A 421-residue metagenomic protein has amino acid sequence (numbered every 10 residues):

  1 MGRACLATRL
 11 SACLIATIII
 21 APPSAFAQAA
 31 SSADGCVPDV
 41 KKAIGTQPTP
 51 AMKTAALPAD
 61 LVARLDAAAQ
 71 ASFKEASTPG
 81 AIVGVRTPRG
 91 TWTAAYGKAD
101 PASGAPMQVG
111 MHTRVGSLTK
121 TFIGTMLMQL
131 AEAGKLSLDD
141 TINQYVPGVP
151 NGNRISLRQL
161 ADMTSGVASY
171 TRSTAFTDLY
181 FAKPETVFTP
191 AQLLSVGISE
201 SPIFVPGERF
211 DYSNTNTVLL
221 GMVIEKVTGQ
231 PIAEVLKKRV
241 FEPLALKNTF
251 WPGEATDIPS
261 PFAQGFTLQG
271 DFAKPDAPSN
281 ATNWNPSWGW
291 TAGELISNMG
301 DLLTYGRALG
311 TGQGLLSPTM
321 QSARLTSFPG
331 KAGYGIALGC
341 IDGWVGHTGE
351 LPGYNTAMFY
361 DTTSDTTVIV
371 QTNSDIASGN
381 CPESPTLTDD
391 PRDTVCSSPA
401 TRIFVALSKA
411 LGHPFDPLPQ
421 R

Functional and structural regions predicted by a protein language model:
M1-A29: Secretory targeting and sorting signals
A29-A94, S279-R421: Catalytic loop of the DD-peptidase/beta-lactamase superfamily, centered on the K-T-G motif and neighboring
L61, L65, V115, T119 (+4 more regions): Hydrophobic (often cysteine-bearing) scaffold residues that line and stabilize catalytic clefts of nucleotide/cofactor
A76-P79, A102-L160, F204-T215, W290 (+1 more regions): Short active-site loop at a secondary-structure junction that contains or immediately precedes the catalytic residue(s)
G84-R86, T141, K237: Outer-envelope exported proteins of Gram-negative bacteria
P88, A99-P101, S165-G166, D375: Solvent-exposed coil/turn segments that connect beta secondary-structure elements in extracytoplasmic/periplasmic
T93, D100, R154-W344, T348-P352 (+1 more regions): Short, surface-exposed loop or secondary-structure junction motifs that flank catalytic or metal-binding residues
